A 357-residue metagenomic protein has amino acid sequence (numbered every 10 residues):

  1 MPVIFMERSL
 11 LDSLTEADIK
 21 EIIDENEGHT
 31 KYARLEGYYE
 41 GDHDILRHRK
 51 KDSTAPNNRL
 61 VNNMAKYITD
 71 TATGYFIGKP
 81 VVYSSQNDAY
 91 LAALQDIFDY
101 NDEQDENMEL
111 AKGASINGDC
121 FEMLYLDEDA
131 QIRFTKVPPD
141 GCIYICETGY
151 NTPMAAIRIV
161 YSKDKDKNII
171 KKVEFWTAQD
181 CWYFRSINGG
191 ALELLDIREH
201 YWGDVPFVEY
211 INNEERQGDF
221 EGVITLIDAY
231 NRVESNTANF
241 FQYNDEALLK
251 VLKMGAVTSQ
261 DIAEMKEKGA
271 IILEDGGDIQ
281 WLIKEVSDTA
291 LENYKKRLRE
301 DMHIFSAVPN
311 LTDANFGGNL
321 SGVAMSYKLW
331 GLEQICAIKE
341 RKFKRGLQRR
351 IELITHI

Functional and structural regions predicted by a protein language model:
M1-T135: Extended, helix-rich architectural segments
H29-A33, Y75, K79, Y100-M108 (+6 more regions): Short secondary-structure junctions and interdomain/linker hinges
Q86-Y90, F98-N107, A114, G222 (+5 more regions): Short amphipathic alpha-helical segments
A111-I116, C146-G149, D164-K167, F175 (+2 more regions): A general structural signal for short secondary-structure junctions and capping/turn motifs
K112, W281-E292, E333-E340: Short, charged/polar micro-motifs that form catalytic or ligand-binding hotspots
F121-E215: Extended, regular secondary-structure scaffolds
L195-A324: Extended, charged amphipathic alpha-helical segments
R297-I357: C-terminal structural cap/anchor segments
